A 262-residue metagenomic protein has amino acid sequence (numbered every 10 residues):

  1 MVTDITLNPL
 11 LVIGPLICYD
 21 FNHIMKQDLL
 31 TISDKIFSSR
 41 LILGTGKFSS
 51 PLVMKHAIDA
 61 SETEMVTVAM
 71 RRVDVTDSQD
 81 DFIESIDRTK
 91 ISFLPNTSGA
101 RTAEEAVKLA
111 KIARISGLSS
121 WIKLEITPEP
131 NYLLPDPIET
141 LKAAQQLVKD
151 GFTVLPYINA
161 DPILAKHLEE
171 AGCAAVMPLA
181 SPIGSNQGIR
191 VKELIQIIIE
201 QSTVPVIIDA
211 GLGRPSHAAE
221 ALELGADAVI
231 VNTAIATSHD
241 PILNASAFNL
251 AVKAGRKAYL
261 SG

Functional and structural regions predicted by a protein language model:
T3-T6: Ala/Thr-enriched low-complexity intrinsically disordered regions
M25-G44: N-terminal amphipathic alpha-helix/helix-capping segment at the start of soluble metabolic enzymes
I42, T63-V75, Q79-E104, L109-I112 (+1 more regions): Active-site cofactor/substrate anionic-group-binding motifs, chiefly glycine- and Lys/Arg-rich phosphate-binding loops
S49-S61, S85-R88, R101-I208, R214-V231 (+1 more regions): Alpha/beta enzyme core
V73-T76, A100-A103, P182-N186, A236-H239: Short gly/pro/ser/thr-enriched loop/turn and capping motifs at secondary-structure boundaries
V252-G262: Extended, intrinsically disordered, low-complexity segments
